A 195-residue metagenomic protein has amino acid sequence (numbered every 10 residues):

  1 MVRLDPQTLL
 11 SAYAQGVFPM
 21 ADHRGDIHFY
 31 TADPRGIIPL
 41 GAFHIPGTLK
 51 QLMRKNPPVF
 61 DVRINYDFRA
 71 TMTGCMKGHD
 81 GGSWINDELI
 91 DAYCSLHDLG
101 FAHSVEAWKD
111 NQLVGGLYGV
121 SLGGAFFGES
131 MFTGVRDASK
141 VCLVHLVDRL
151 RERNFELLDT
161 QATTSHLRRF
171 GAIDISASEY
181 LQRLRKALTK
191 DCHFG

Functional and structural regions predicted by a protein language model:
M1-G195: N-acyltransferase acceptor-side catalytic subdomain
